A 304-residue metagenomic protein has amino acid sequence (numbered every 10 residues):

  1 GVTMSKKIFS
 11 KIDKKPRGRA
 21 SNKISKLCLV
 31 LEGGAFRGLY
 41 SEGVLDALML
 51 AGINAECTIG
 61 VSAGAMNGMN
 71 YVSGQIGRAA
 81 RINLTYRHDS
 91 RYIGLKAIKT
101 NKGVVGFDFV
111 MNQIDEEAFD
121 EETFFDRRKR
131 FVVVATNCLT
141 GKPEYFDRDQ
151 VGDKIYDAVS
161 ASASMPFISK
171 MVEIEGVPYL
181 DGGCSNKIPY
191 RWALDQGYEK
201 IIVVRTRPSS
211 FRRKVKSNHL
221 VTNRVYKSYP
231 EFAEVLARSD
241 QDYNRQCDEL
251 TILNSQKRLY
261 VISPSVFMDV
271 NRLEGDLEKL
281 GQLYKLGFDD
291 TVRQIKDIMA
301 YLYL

Functional and structural regions predicted by a protein language model:
T3-V61, M69-L304: Patatin-like phospholipase
